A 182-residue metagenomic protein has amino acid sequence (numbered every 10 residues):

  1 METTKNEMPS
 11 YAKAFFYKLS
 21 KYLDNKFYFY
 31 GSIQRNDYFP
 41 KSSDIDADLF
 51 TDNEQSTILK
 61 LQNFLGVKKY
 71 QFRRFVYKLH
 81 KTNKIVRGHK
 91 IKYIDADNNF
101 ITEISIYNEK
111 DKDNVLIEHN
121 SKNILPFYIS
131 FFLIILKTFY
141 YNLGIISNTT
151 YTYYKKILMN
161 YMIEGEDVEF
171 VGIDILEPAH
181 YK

Functional and structural regions predicted by a protein language model:
M1-K18, L23, Q34-S42, T51-K182: Catalytic core of pol beta-like nucleotidyltransferases
Y30-S32: Glycine-rich beta-strand-to-loop/alpha-helix junction loops that act as flexible
D44-D46: Acidic Asp/Glu-based divalent-cation binding sites
